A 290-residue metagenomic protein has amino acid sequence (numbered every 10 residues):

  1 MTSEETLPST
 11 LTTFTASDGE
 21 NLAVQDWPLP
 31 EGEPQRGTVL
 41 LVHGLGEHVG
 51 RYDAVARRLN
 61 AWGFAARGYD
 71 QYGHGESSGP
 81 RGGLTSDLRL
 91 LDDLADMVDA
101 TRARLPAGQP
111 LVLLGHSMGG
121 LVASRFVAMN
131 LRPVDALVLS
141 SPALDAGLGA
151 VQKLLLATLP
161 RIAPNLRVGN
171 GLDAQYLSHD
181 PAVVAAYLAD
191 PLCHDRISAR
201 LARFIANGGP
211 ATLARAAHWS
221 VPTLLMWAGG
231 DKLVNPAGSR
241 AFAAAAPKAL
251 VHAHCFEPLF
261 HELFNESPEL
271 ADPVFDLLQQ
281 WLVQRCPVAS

Functional and structural regions predicted by a protein language model:
M1-E31: N-terminal cap/lid segment of alpha/beta-hydrolase-fold proteins
G46-H48, G75-L105, D272-V274: Catalytic nucleophile-loop/oxyanion-hole region of alpha/beta-hydrolase and closely related hydrolase-like folds
A56-P80: Conserved alpha/beta-hydrolase
L105-H116: Alpha/beta-hydrolase fold nucleophile elbow
L114-S198: Alpha/beta-hydrolase-fold enzymes
W219, L225-W227, D231: Short beta-strand/loop motif that positions the catalytic acidic residue of the alpha/beta-hydrolase fold
V221, N235-A244: Short alpha-helix in the alpha/beta-hydrolase fold that links the catalytic acid
H252-S290: Catalytic active-site module of serine/aspartate enzymes centered on a nucleophile-bearing elbow/loop
